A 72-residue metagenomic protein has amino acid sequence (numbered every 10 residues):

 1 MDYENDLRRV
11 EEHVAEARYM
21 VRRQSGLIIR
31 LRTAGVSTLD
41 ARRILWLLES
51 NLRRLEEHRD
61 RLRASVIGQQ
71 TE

Functional and structural regions predicted by a protein language model:
M1-E72: Anionic, Ser/Thr-rich low-complexity intrinsically disordered regions
